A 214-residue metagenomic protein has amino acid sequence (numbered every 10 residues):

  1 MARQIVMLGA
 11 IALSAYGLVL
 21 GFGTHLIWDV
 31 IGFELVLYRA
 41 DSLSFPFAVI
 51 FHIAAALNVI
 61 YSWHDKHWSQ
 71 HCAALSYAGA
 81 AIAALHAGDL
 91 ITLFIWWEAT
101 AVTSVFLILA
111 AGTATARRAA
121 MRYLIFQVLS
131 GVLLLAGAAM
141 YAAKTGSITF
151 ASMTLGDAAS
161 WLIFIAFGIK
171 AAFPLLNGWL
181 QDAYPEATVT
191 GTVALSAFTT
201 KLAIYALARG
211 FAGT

Functional and structural regions predicted by a protein language model:
M1-C72: Transmembrane helix-loop-helix hairpins at membrane boundaries of multipass inner-membrane proteins
M1-Q4, A54-H67, V105-M121, A171-P185: C-terminal ends of transmembrane helices
A2, C72-S76, A80-A158, I169-A171: Alpha-helical multi-pass transmembrane bundles of energy-transducing inner-membrane proteins
Q4, S44, S69, L90-L93 (+2 more regions): Residue-level recognition of membrane-helix boundary sites in multi-pass small-molecule transporters
L13, A55-N58, A81, S130 (+2 more regions): Alpha-helical transmembrane segments of multipass membrane proteins
T24-Y38, K144-T154, A208-T214: Membrane-interface helix termini and inter-helical loops of multi-pass transporters
F47-L57, G137-A138, I163-K170: Hydrophobic cores of alpha-helical transmembrane segments in multi-pass inner/ER membrane proteins, independent
D157, W161-T214: Short helix-boundary/re-entrant hairpin motifs in multi-pass inner-membrane proteins
